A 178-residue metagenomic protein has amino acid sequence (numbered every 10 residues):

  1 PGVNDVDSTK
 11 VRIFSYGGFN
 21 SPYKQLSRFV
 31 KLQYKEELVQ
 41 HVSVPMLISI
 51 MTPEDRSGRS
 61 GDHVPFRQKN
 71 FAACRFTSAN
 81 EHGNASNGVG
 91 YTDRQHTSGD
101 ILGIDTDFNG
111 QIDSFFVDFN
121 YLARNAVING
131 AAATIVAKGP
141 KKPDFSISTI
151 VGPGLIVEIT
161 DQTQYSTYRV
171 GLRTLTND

Functional and structural regions predicted by a protein language model:
P1-D5, I50-P140: Active-site-adjacent mobile loop/cap segments within catalytic or ligand-binding domains
P1-V64, K69-A73: Metal-dependent peptidase/peptidase-like ectodomains
K35, T134-K138, L175: Hydrophobic alpha-helix feature that most strongly marks membrane-spanning transmembrane helices and their immediate
K138-I150: Proline-enriched interdomain boundary motifs that mark the N-terminal boundary and often initiate the first structured
P143-D144, T163-T167: A broad structural signal for short, well-ordered beta-strand segments within beta-sheet-rich domains
P153-Q164: Conserved aromatic anchor
R169-R173: Beta-strand signatures of extracellular beta-sandwich domains
